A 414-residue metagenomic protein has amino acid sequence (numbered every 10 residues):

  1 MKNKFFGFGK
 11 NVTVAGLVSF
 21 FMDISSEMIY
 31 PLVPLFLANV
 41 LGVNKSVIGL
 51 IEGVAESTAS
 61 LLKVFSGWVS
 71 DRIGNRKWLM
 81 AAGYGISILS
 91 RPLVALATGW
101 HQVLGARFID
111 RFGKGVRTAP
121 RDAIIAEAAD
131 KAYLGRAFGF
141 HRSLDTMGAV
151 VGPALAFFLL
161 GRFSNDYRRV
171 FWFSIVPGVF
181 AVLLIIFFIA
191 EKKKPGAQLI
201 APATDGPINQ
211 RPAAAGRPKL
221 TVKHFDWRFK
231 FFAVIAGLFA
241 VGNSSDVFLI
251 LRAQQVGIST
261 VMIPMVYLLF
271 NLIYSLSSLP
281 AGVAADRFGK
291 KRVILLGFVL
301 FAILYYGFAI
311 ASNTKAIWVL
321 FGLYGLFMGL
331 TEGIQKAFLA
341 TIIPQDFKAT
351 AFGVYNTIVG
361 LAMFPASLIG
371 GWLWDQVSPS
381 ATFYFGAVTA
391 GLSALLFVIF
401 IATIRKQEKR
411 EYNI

Functional and structural regions predicted by a protein language model:
M1-G9, K192-I235, I414: Juxtamembrane intracellular "pre-TM" segments in multi-pass secondary transporters
K2-S60, R228-V266: Helix-loop boundary and gating motifs at the non-cytosolic
L35-V40, V151-F171, P365-A381: Transmembrane alpha-helix termini and helix-breaking/packing motifs in multi-pass membrane transporters
L62-G74, L160, S277-K290, W374-D375: Helix-to-loop junctions at the C-terminal end of transmembrane segments in multipass secondary transporters
W78-L93, I175, R292-G307, A387: Structural signature of the two symmetry-related core transmembrane helices
A106-M147: Cytoplasmic helix-loop-helix junction between adjacent transmembrane helices in 12-TM secondary transporters
R169-F187, F383-I399: Symmetry-related core transmembrane helices of the 12-TM Major Facilitator Superfamily/SLC fold
P177, I185-I200, I399-E411: Helix-loop junctions on the cytosolic side of multi-pass membrane transporters, especially the intracellular loop
